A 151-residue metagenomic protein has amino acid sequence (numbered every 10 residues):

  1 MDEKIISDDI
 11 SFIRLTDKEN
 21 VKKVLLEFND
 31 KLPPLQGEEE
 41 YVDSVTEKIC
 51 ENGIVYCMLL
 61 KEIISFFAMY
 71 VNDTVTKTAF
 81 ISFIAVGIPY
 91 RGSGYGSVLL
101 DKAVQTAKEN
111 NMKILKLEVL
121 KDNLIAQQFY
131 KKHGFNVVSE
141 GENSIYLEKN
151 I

Functional and structural regions predicted by a protein language model:
M1-E3, N143-I151: Terminal substrate-recognition subdomain of acyl/acetyltransferases
I5-S82, G87-I88, L100-K102, T106 (+1 more regions): Acetyl-CoA-dependent GNAT
G87-P89, S93, K121-L124: Active-site acidic-Proline motif in GNAT/NAT acetyltransferases
S97, K121-S139, I145: Conserved active-site alpha-helix within GNAT-family acetyltransferase domains
A107-E118: Conserved GNAT acetyl-CoA-binding A-motif
